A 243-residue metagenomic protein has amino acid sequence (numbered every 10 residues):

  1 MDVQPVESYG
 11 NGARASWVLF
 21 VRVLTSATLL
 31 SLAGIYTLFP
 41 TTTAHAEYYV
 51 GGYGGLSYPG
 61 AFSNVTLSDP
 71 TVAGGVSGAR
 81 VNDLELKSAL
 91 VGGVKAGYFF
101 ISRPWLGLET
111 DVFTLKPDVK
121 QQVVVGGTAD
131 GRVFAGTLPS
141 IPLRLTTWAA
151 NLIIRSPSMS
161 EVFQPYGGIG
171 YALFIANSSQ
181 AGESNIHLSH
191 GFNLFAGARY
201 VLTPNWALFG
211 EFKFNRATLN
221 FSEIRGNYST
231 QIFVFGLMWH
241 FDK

Functional and structural regions predicted by a protein language model:
M1-E47, D242-K243: Cleavable N-terminal export/targeting peptides
P40-F100, I232-K243: Short glycine/proline- and aromatic-enriched beta-strand/turn motifs that initiate or cap beta-hairpins
E47, Y58, K95-S179, T230-K243: Gram-negative (and chloroplast) outer-membrane scaffold detector with strong preference for beta-barrel transmembrane
F62-D69, V119-G127, N177-N185, N220-N227: Outer-membrane beta-barrel translocator domains and adjoining extracellular loop/strand segments of Gram-negative
S63, R80, V112-F113, P117 (+2 more regions): Predominantly the C-terminal beta-signal and adjacent terminal strand-loop region of outer-membrane beta-barrel
G74-V81, G131-T137, S178-Q180, T218-N220: Extracytoplasmic loops and strand-loop junctions of Gram-negative outer membrane beta-barrel proteins
N82-S88, P139-R144, E183-H190, I224-T230: Replace "Gram-negative outer membrane beta-barrel proteins" with "bacterial and organellar outer membrane beta-barrel
G167-F174, F195-A196, A207-G210: Surface-exposed extracellular loop regions of Gram-negative outer-membrane beta-barrel proteins
